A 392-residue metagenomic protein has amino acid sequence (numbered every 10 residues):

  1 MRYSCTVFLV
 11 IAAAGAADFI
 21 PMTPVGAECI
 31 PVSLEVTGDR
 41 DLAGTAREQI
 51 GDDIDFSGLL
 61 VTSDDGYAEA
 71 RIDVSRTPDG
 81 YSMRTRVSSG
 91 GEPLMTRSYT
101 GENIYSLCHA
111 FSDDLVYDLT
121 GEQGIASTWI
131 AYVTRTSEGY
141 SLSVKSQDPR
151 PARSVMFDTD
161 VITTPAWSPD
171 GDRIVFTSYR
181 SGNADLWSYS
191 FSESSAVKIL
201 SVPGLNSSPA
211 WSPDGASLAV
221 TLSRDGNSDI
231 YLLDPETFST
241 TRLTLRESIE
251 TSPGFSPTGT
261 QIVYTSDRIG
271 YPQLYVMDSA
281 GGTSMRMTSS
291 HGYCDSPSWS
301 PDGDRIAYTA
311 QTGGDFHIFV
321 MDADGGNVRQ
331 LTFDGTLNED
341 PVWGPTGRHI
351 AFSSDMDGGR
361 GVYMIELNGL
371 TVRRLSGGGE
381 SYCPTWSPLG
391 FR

Functional and structural regions predicted by a protein language model:
A16-E48: A structural "domain/chain start" motif
A17-I30, T100-M156: C-terminal/domain-edge helix-coil "capping" segments
Y67-D114: Amphipathic beta-strand/beta-sheet edge segments enriched in Tyr/Trp
Y81-S82, E138-S143, N183-W187, N227-Y231 (+3 more regions): Structural motif
G124-A126, P169-D170, P213-D214, P257-T258 (+3 more regions): Residue-level detector of Asp-centered blade-edge/turn motifs that repeat once per structural unit in beta-propeller
I130, I174, G215-A219, G259-V263 (+2 more regions): Hydrophobic beta-strand positions that form the internal "hydrophobic ladder" of WD40/Gbeta-like beta-propeller blades
S146-V161, S190-S207, L233-I249, M277-Y293 (+2 more regions): Multi-bladed beta-propeller domains
